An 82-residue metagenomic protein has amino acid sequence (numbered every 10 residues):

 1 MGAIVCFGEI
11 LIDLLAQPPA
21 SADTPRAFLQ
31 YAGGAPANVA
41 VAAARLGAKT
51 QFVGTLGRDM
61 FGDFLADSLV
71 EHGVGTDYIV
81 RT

Functional and structural regions predicted by a protein language model:
M1-D77: Glycine-rich phosphate/adenosyl-contacting loop at the front of the ribokinase-like
Y78-T82: A short, structured active-site edge motif that brings together acidic residues
